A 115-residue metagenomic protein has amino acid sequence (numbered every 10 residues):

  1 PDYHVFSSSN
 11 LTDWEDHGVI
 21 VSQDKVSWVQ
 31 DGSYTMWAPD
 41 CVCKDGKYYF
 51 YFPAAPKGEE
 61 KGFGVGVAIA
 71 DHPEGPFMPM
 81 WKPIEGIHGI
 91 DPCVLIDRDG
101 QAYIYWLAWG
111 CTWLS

Functional and structural regions predicted by a protein language model:
P1-S115: Carbohydrate-active catalytic/glycan-binding domains of CAZyme proteins, especially the secreted or lumenal ectodomains
